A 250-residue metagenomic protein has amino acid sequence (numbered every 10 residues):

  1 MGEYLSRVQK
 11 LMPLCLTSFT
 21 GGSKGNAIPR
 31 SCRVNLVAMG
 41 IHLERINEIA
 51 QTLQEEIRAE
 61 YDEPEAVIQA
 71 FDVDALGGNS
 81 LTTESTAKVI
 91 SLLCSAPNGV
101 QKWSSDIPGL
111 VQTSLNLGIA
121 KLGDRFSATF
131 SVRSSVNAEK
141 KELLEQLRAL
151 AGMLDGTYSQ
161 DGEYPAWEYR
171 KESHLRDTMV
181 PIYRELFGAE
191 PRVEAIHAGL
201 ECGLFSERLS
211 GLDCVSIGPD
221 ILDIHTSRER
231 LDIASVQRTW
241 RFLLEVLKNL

Functional and structural regions predicted by a protein language model:
M1-V132: Midchain, well-structured core segments that form catalytic/ion-binding scaffolds
G2-L11, H42, E84-C94, Q101-K102 (+4 more regions): His/Asp/Glu-rich mid-to-C-terminal helical/loop segments that flank catalytic regions of hydrolases
N26-R33, G78-E84, E168-P181, L204-R208: Short glycine/threonine-rich loop-to-helix capping motif typified by GTGT followed within a few residues by an Asp-Pro
S105, Q112-S114, G118-S127, S131 (+1 more regions): Zn-dependent metallopeptidase/amidohydrolase metal-coordination segment
R125-S134, Y158-P165: Short, flexible active-site loops
T129-D155: C-terminal, non-catalytic macromolecule-binding modules
S135, A166-R170, R230: Short, contiguous acidic/charged loop-to-helix segments that flank catalytic cores in large enzymes
G152-L186: Generic long, charged, amphipathic alpha-helical segments
